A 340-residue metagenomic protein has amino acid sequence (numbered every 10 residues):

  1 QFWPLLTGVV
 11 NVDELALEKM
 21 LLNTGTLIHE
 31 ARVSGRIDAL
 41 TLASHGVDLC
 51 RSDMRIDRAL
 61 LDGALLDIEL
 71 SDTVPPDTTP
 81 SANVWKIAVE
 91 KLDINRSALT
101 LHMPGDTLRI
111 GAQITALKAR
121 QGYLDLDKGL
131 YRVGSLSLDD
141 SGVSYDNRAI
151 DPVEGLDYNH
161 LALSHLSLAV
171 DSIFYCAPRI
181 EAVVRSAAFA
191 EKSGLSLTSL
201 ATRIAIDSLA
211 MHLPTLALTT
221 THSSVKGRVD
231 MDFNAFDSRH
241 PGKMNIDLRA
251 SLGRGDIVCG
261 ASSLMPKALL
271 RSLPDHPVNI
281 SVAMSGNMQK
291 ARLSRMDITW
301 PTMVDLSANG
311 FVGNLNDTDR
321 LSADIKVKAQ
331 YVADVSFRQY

Functional and structural regions predicted by a protein language model:
Q1-Y340: N-terminal targeting/secretion presequences
